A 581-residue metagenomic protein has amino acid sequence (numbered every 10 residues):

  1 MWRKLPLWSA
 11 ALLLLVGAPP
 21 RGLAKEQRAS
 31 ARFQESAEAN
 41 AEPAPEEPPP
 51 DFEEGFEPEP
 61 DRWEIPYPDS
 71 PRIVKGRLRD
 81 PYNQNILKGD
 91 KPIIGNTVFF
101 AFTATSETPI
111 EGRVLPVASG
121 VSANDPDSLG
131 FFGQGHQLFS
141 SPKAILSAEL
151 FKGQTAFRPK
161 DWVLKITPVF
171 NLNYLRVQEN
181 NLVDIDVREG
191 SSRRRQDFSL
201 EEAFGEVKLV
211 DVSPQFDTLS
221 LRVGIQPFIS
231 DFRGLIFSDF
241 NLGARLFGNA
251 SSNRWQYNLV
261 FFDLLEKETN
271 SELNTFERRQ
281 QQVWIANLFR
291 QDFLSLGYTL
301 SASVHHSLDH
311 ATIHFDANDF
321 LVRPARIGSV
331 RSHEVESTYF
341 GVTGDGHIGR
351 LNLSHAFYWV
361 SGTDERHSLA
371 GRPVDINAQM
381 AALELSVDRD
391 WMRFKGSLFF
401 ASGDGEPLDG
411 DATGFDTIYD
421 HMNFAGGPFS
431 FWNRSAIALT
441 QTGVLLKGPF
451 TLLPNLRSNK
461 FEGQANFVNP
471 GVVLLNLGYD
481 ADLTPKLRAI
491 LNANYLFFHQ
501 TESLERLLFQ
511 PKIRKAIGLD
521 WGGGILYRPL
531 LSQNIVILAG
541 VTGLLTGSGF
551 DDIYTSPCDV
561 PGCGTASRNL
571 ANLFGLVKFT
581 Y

Functional and structural regions predicted by a protein language model:
P19-V163, D390, F394, Y581: N-terminal periplasmic/intermembrane-space "pro-region" immediately following the signal or transit peptide
P43-R77, V114, A118-S122, G414-V468: Flexible glycine-rich, low-complexity coil/linker segments exposed to the extracellular/periplasmic environment
R72-F102, R113-V117, F151-L164, L209-L219 (+6 more regions): Short loop/turn motifs that connect adjacent beta-strands in outer-membrane beta-barrel proteins
N85-L87, N124-G135, D184-E189, Q226-F228 (+6 more regions): Extracytoplasmic loops and strand-loop junctions of Gram-negative outer membrane beta-barrel proteins
F99-R193, L200-E202, G463, N476-G478 (+6 more regions): Transmembrane beta-barrel domains of Gram-negative outer membranes and organellar outer membranes
S147-E268, R290, T299, L385-R434 (+1 more regions): Outer membrane beta-barrel
Q215-D217, F228-A412, V473-L475, D482-L487 (+3 more regions): Signature for the C-terminal beta-barrel architecture of outer-membrane proteins
S567-Y581: Outer-membrane beta-barrel "beta-signal"
